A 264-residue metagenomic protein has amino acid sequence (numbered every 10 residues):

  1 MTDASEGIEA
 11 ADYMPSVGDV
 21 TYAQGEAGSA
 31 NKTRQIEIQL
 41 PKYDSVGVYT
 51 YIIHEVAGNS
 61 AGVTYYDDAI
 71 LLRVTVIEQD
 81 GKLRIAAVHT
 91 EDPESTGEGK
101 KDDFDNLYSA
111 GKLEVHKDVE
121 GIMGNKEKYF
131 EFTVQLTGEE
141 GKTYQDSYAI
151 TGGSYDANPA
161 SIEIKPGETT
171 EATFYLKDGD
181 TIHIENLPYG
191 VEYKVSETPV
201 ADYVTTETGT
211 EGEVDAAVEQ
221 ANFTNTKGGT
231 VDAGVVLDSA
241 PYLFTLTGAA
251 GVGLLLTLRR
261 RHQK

Functional and structural regions predicted by a protein language model:
M1-K264: Solvent-exposed loop/turn and edge beta-strand elements of beta-rich ligand-binding domains
